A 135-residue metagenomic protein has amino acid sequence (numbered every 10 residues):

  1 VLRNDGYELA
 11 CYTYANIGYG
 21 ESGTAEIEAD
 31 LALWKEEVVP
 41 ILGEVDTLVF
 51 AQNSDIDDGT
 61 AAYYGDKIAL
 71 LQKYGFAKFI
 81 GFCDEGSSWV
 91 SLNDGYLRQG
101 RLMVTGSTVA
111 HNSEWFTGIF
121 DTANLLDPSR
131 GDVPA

Functional and structural regions predicted by a protein language model:
V1-Y14: A structural motif
E8, E21-A135: C-terminal active-site subregion of NodB/CE4 polysaccharide deacetylases
T13-I17, S54: Active-site-proximal loop/turn and secondary-structure-junction residues that shape catalytic pockets, frequently
